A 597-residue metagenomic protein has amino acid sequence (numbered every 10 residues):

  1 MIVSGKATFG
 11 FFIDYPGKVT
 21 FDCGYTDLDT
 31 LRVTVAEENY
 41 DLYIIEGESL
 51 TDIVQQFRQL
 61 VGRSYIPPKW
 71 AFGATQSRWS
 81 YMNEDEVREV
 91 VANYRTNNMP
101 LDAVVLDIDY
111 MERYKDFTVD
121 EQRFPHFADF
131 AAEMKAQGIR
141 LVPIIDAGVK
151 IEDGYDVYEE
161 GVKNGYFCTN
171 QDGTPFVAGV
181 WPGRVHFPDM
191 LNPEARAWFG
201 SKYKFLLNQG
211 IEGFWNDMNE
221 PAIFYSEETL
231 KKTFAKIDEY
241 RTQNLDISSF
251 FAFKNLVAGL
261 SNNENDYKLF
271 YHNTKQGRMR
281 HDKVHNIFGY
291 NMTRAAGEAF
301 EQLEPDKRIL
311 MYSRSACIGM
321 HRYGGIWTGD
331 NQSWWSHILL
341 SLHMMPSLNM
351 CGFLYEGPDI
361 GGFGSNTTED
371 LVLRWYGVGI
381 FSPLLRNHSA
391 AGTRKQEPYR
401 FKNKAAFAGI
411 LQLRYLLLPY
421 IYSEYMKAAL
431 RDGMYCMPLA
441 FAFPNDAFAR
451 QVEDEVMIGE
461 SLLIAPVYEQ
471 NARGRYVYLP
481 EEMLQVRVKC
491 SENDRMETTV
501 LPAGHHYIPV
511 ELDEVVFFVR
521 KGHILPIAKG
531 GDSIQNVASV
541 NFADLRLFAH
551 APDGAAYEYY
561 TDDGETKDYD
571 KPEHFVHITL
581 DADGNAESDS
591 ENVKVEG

Functional and structural regions predicted by a protein language model:
M1-E514, V519: Catalytic-domain carbohydrate-binding cleft regions of carbohydrate-active enzymes
F300, E514-G597: Accessory, solvent-exposed terminal regions and/or long lumenal/extracellular loops of proteins
